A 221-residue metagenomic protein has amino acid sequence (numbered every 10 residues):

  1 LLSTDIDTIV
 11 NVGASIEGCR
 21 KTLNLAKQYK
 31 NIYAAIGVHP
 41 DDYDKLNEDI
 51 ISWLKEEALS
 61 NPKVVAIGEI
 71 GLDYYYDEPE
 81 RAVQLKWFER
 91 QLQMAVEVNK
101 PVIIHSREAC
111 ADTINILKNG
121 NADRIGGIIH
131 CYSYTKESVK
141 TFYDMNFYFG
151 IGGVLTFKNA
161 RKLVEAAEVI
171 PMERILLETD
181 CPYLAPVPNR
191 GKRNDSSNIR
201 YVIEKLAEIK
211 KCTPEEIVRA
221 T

Functional and structural regions predicted by a protein language model:
L1-T221: Mid-domain alpha/beta scaffold segments of enzyme catalytic cores
